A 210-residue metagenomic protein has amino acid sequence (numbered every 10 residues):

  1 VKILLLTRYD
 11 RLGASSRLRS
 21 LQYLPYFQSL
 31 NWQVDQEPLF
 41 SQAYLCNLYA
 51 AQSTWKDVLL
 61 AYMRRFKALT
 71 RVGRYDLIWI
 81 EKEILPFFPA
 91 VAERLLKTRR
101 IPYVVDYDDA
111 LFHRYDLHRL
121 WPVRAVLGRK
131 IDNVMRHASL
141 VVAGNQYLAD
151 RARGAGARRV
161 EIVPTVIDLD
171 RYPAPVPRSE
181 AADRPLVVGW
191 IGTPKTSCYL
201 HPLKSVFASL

Functional and structural regions predicted by a protein language model:
L5-Y75: N-terminal strand-loop element at the rim of the active site of nucleotide-sugar-dependent glycosyltransferases
L6, G144, V188-G192: Short hydrophobic "strand-cap" motifs at the C-terminus of beta-strands
R8, I78-R100, V105-D106, I191 (+2 more regions): An aromatic- and histidine-rich active-site surface loop
R11-Y26, L30, D35-Q36, D168-Y172 (+1 more regions): Conserved catalytic-core segment of nucleotide-activated headgroup transferases in glycan assembly
F40-Q52, Y103-D132, D168-P173, A182-R184 (+1 more regions): Acceptor-binding helix/loop patch of EC 2.4 sugar-transfer enzymes, predominantly nucleotide-sugar-dependent
M63-R74, F87-V105, L111-F112, W121-V141: Membrane-proximal helix-turn-helix segments that form the acceptor-binding/catalytic region of lipid-linked
K82, N145-Q146: Helix N-cap/beta->alpha junction signal
Y147, V166: Carbohydrate-associated surface elements
